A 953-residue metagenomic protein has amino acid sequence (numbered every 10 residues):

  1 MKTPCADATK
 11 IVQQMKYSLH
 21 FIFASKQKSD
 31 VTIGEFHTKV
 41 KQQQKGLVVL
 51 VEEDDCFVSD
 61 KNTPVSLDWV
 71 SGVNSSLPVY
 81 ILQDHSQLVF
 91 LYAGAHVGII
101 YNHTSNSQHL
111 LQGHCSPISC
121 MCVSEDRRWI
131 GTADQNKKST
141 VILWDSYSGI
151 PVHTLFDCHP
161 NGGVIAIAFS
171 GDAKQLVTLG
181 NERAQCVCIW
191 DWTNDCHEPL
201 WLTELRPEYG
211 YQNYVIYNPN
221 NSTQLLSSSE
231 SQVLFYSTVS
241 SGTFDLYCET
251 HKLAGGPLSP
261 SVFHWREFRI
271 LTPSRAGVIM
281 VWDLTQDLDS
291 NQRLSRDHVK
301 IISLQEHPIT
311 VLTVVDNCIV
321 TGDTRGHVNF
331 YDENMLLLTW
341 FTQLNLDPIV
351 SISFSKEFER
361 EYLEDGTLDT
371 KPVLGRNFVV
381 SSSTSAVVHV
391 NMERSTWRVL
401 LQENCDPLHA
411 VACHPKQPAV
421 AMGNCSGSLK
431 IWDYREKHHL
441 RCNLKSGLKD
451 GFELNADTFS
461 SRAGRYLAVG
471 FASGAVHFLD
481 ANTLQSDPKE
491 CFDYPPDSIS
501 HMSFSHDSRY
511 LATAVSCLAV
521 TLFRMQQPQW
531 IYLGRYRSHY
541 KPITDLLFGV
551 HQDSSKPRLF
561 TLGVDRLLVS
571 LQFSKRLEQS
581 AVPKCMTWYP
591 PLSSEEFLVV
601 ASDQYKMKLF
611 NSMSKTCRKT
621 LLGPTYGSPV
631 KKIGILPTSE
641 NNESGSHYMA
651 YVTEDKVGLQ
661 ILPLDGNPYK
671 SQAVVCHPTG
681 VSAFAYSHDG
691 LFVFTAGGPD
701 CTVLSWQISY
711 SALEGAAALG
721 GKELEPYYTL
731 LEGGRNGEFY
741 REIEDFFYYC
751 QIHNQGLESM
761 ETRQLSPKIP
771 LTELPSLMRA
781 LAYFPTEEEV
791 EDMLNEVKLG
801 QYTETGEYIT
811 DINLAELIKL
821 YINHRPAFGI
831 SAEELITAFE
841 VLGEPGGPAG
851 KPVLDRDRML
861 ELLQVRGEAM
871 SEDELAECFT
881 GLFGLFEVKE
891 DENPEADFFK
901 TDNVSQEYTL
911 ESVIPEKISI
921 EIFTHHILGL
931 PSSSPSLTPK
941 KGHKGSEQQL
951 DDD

Functional and structural regions predicted by a protein language model:
K2-Y101, L234, M280, Q286-S290 (+5 more regions): Intrinsically disordered, low-complexity acidic/Ser/Thr/Pro-rich linker and tail segments in large eukaryotic scaffolds
S71-G72, L111-G113, F156-H159, T203-P207 (+10 more regions): Surface loop/turn motifs at the tips and blade-to-blade linkers of beta-strand repeat domains
S76-I81, P117-C122, N161-F169, Y209-Y217 (+10 more regions): Canonical WD40 repeat/beta-propeller blade segments in eukaryotic WD-repeat proteins
S86-V89, Q108, R128-T132, H153 (+17 more regions): Structural hallmark of WD40 beta-propellers
G94, A133-K137, L179-R183, S228-E230 (+10 more regions): Conserved strand-to-loop turn within each blade of WD40 beta-propeller repeats
I100-Q108, K138-H153, R183-W201, F235-C248 (+12 more regions): Per-blade loop-tip surfaces of WD-repeat and WD-like beta-propellers in eukaryotic adaptors/scaffolds
K722-S766, T803, Y808-G846: EF-hand Ca2+-binding helix-loop-helix modules
Y802-G846, E861, V865-M870, G881-D953: EF-hand and EF-hand-like Ca2+-sensor regions
